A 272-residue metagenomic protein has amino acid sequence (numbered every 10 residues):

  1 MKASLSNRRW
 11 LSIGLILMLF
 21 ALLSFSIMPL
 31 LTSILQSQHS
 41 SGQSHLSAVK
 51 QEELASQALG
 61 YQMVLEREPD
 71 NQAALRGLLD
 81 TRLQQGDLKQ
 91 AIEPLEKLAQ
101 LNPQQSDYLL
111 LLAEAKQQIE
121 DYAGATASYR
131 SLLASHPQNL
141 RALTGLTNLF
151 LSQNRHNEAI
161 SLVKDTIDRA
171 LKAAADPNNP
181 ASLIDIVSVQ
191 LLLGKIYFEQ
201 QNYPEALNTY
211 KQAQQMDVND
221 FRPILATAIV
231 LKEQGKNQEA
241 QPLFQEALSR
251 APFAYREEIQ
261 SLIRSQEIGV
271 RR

Functional and structural regions predicted by a protein language model:
M1-G77, Q85, E93: N-terminal leader/linker segments that initiate helical-solenoid repeat arrays
M63-R67, K97-Q100, R130-A134, D168 (+4 more regions): Conserved structural position within tetratricopeptide repeats
Q72-A73, S106-D107, L140-R141, A174 (+5 more regions): Helix-start (N-cap) detector for alpha-helical repeat units in TPR-like alpha-solenoids, especially tetratricopeptide
G77, L111, G145, L192 (+2 more regions): Canonical tetratricopeptide repeat
L83, L110-A113, Q117, L151 (+2 more regions): Position-specific recognition of the canonical hydrophobic site in helix A of tetratricopeptide repeat
